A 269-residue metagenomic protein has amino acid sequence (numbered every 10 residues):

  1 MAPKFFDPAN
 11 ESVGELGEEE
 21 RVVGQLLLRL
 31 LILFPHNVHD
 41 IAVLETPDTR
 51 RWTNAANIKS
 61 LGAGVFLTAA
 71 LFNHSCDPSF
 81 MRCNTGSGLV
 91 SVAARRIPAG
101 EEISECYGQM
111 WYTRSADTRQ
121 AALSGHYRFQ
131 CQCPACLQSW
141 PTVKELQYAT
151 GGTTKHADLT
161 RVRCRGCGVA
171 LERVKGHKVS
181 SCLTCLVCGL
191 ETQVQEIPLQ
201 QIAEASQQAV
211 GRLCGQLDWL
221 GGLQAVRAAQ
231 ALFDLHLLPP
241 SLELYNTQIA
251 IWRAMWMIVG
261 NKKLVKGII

Functional and structural regions predicted by a protein language model:
M1-E11, L220, Q224, A231-D234: Charged, amphipathic alpha-helical linker/scaffold segments
M1-L89: Catalytic cores of histone-lysine modification enzymes
N10-E15, C133, L237, S241-L242: Serine-centered coil/turn micro-motif
G64, T68-L71, G166, N261-L264 (+1 more regions): Generic structural signal for coil/turn-prone sequence and helix-edge features
H74-Q216, Q224-F233: C-terminal SET catalytic tail plus cysteine-rich post-SET Zn-binding segment of SAM-dependent SET-domain
A205, L244-A254: The tetratricopeptide repeat
A209-D218, Q230, H236-L237, W252-K263: Short coil/turn linking the two alpha-helices of tandem helical-hairpin repeats
D218, L223, D234-Q248, K262-I269: Helix N-cap/loop-to-helix boundary motif
